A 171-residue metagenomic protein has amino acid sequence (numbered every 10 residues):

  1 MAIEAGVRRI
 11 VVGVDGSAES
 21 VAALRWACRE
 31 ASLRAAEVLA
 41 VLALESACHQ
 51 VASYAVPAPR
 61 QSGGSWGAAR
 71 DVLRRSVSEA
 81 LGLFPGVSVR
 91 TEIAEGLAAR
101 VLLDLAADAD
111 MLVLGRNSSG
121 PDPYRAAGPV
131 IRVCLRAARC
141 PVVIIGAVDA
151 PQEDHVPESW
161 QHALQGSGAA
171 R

Functional and structural regions predicted by a protein language model:
M1-A5, E19, E79-L112, D149-R171: Structural beta-alpha unit
A2-P59, A137, Q161-R171: Small/aliphatic-rich secondary-structure junction motif
D15, V77, N117-S118: Short glycine-/small-residue-rich Rossmann-like dinucleotide-binding loops
L39-V41, R90-A94, V143-I145: General small-molecule cofactor/ligand-binding pocket signal
A58-D71: A short acidic, glycine-rich active-site loop that binds or catalyzes chemistry on phosphate/adenosine moieties
L114-V133, P151-D154: Glycine-rich, Arg-bearing micro-motifs that act as flexible, cationic patches
V130, A138-R139: Short, structured coil segments at secondary-structure junctions
C140-P151: Short, flexible loop segments at boundaries between secondary-structure elements
